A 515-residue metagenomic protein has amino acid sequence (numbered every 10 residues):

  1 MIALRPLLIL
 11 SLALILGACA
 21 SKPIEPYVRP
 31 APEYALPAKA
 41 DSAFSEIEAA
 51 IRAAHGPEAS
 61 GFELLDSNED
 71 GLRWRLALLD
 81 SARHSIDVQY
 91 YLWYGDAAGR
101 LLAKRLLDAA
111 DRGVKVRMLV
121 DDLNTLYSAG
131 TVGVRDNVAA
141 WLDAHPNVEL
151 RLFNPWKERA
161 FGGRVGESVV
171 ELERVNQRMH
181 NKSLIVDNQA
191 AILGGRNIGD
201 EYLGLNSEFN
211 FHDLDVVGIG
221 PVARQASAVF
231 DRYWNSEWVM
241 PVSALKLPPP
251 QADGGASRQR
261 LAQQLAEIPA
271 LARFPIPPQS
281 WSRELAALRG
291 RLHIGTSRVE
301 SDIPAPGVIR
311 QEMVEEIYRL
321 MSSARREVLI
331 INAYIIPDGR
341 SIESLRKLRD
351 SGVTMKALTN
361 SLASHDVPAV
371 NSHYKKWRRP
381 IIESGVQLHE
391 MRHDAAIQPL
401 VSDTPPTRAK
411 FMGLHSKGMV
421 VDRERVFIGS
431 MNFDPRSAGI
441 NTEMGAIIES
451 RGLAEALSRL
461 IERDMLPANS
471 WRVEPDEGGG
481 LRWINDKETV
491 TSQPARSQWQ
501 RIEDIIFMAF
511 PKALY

Functional and structural regions predicted by a protein language model:
M1-P6: Positively charged n-region of N-terminal signal peptides that target proteins for export
L7-G17: Bacterial N-terminal signal peptides
C19-K182, V186-Y515: Charged, low-complexity intrinsically disordered terminal segments
